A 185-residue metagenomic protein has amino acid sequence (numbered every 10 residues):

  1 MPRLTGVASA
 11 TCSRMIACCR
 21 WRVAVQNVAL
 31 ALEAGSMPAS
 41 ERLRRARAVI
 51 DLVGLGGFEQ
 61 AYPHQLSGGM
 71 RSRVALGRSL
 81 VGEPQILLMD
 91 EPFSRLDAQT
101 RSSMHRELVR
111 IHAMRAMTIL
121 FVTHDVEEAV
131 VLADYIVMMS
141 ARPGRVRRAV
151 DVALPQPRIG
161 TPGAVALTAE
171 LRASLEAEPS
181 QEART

Functional and structural regions predicted by a protein language model:
T5, V25, D51, E59-Y62: Signature (C-motif/LSGGQ) region and adjacent switch/coupling loops of ABC-type ATPase nucleotide-binding domains
C12, L76: Hydrophobic anchor residue at the start of the ABC signature
R22-L30: Short coil-to-helix segment of the ABC ATPase nucleotide-binding domain corresponding to the Q-loop/switch region
E33, S40-F58, R110: Conserved ABC ATPase "signature" region
A61-H64, G82: Conserved signature/switch motifs of ABC ATPase nucleotide-binding domains
L87-D90: Catalytic Walker B motif of ABC-type/P-loop ATPase nucleotide-binding domains
R101-R115: Helical segment within the ABC ATPase nucleotide-binding domain
